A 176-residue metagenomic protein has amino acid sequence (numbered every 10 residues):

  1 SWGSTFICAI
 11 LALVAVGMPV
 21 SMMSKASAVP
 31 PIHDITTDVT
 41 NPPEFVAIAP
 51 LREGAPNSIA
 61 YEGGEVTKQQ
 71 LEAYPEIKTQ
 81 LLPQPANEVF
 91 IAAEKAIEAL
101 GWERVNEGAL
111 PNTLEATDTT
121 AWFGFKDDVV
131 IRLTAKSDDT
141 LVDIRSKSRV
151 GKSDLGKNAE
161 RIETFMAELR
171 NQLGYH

Functional and structural regions predicted by a protein language model:
S1-I7, M18-H176: Ser/Thr-rich, low-complexity intrinsically disordered terminal regions
A12-A15: Helical transmembrane-bundle signal
